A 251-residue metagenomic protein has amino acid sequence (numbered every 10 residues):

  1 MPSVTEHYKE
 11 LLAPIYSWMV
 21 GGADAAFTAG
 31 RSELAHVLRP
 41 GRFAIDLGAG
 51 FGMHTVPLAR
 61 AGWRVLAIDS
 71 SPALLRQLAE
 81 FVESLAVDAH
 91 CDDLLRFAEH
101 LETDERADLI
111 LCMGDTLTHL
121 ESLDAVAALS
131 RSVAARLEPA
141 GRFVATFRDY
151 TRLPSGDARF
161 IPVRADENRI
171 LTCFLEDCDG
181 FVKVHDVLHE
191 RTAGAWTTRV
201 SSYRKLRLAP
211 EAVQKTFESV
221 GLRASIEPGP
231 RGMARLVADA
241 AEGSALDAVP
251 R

Functional and structural regions predicted by a protein language model:
M1-P40: Conserved class I S-adenosyl-L-methionine
G41-G50: Conserved class I S-adenosyl-L-methionine
G52-A98: Class I SAM-dependent methyltransferase SAM/SAH-binding core
E99-L109: A short acidic, Gly/Pro-enriched loop at the edge of an enzyme's catalytic core that lines a small-molecule cofactor
D108-D124: A short SAM/SAH-binding and catalytic strip from SAM-dependent methyltransferases
A127-P139: A short glycine-rich, Lys/Arg-flanked "PGG" loop and its adjoining helix->strand segment in the class I
V144-A212: SAM-dependent methyltransferase
P210-R251: C-terminal lobe and adjacent flexible extensions of AdoMet/dcAdoMet transferase-like proteins
